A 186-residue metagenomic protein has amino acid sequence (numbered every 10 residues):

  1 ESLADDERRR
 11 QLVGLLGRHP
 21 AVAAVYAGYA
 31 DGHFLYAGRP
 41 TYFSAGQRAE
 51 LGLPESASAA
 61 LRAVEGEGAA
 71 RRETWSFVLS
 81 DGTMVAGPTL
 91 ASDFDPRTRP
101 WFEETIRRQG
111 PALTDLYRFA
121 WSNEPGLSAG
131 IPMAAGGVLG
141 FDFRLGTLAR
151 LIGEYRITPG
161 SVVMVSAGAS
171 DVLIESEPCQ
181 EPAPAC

Functional and structural regions predicted by a protein language model:
E1-G110, G153-Y155: Extracytoplasmic/periplasmic sensory segments of membrane signal-transduction proteins
G17, D31-L35, D81-G82, V163-L173 (+1 more regions): Short, glycine-anchored, charge-dense loop/turn motifs used at functional sites
A24, R62-G66, L151, A167-G168 (+1 more regions): Low-complexity, flexible helical/coil segments
A24-A27, A112-L113, G140, M164-V165: Structural recognition of the beta-strand scaffold that forms the well-ordered cores of secreted hydrolase catalytic
G38-S44, V172-C186: GAF sensory domains
S44-Q47, D95, I131-A134, T147 (+2 more regions): Short, low-complexity, polar/charged sequence segments that are solvent-exposed and flexible
V64-E67, F102-P132, G160-M164, G168-A169 (+1 more regions): Membrane-proximal, non-catalytic sensory/regulatory domains of signal-transducing membrane proteins
P96, L116-Y117, W121-I157, A167-G168 (+1 more regions): Conserved beta-strands of PAS-like sensory domains
